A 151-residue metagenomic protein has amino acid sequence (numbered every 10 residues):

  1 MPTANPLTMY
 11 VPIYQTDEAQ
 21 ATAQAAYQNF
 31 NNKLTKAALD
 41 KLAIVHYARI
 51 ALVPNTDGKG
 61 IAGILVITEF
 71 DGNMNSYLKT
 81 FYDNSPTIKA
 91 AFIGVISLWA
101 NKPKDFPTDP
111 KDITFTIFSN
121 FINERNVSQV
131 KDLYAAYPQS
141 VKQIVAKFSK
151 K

Functional and structural regions predicted by a protein language model:
M1-S76, D83, K102-K151: Short S/T/G/P-rich N-terminal loop/turn motif that feeds into the first structured element of a domain
T87-K102: Conserved short beta-strand edge segments in small beta-sheet-based binding/regulatory domains
